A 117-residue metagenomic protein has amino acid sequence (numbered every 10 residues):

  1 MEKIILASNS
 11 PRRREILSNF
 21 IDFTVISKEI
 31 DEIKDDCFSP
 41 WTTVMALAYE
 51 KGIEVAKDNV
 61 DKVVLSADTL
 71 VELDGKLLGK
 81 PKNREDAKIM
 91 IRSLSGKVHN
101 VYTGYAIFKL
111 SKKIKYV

Functional and structural regions predicted by a protein language model:
M1-V63, K76-L77: N-terminal polybasic phosphate/anion-binding patch
L17, A48, D68, A87 (+1 more regions): Residue-level signal for inorganic ion chemistry
D22, H99-V117: Phosphate-binding/catalytic loops
T24, L73-G79, K115-V117: Structural signal for short hydrophobic segments within the conserved structured cores of catalytic domains across
S27, L73, I107-K109: Residue-level signal for short segments within beta-strands and strand-turn junctions of well-structured beta-sheet
E29-E32, T69-E72, I114: Short, basic/glycine-rich phosphate-binding loops at helix/coil junctions that contact nucleotide phosphates
T43, T69-H99: Active-site-adjacent loop/tail segments of enzyme domains
V63-L65, I114-K115: Short, flexible turn/loop "capping" segments at secondary-structure junctions
